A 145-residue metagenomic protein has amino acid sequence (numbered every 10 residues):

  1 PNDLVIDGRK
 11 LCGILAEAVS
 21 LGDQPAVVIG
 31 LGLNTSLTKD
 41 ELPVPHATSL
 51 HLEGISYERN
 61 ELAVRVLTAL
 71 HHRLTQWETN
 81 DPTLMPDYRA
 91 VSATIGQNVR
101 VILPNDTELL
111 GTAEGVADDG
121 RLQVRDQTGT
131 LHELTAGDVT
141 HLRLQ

Functional and structural regions predicted by a protein language model:
I6-Q145: Long, positively charged amphipathic alpha-helical accessory segments at protein N-termini or as interdomain linkers
